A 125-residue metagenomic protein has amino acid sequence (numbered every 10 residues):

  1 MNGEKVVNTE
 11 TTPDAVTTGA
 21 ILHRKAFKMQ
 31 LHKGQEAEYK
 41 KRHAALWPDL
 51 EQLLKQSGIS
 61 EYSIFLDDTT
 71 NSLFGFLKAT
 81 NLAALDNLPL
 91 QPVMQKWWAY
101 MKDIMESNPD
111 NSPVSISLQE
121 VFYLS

Functional and structural regions predicted by a protein language model:
N2-V16, A99-S125: Glycine-rich beta-strand-turn "strand-cap" elements at beta-sheet edges
T18-H23, D67: Short, flexible turn/loop "capping" segments at secondary-structure junctions
R24-Q30: Active-site-flanking beta-strand signature of metal-NTP-handling nucleotidyl enzymes and homologous cyclase-like
H32-Q35, L82: A short, flexible beta-alpha/helix-coil linker loop
Q35-S60: Short amphipathic alpha-helical segments
A37-Y39, F74, L85-N87: Short acidic, gly/pro-rich beta-turn/loop elements at beta-sheet edges and active-site/ligand-binding grooves
E51-F74, K78-T80: Short, glycine- and small/hydrophobic-rich beta-strand elements in well-ordered beta-sheets
S57, A79-S117: An amphipathic, aromatic/His-enriched active-site/gating alpha helix that lines ligand/cofactor pockets
